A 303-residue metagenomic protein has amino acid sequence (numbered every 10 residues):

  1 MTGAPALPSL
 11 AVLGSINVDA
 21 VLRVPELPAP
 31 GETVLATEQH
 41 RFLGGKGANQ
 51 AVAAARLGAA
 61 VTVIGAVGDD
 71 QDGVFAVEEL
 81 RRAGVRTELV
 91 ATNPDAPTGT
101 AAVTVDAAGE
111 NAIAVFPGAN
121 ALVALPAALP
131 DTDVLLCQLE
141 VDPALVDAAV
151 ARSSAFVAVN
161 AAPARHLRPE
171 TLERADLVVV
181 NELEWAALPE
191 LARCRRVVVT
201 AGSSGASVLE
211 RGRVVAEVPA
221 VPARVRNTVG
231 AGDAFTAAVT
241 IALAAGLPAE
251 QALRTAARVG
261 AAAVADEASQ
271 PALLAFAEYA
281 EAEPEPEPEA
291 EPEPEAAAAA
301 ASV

Functional and structural regions predicted by a protein language model:
M1-A6, L10, E190-V303: Conserved phosphate-binding/catalytic region of the ribokinase-like
M1-A66, V74-F75, V225, V303: Glycine-rich phosphate/adenosyl-contacting loop at the front of the ribokinase-like
M1-I16, V77-T92, V103-V214, A297-V303: Ribokinase/PfkB-type carbohydrate-kinase core domain
E38, F116, P219-A220: Short clusters of small/polar residues that mark proteolytic maturation junctions
V52-A60, V105, A242-G246: Alpha-helix C-terminal capping segments
A54, V63, L80, V239 (+1 more regions): Hydrophobic packing within well-folded, soluble alpha/beta domains
